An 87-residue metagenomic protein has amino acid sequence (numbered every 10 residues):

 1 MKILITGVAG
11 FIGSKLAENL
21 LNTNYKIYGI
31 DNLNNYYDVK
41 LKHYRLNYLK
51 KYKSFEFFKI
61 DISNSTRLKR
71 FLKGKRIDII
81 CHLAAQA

Functional and structural regions predicted by a protein language model:
M1-A87: N-terminal Rossmann-like NAD(P)+-binding domain of SDR-like oxidoreductases, especially those catalyzing
